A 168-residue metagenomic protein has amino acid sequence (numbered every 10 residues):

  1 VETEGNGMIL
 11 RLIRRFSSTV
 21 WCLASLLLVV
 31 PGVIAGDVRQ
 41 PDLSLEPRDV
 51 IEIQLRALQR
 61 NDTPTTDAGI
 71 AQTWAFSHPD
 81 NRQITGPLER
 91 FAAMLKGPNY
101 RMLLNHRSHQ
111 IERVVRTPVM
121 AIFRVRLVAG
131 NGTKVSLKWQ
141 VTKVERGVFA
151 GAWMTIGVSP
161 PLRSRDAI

Functional and structural regions predicted by a protein language model:
V1-R14: N-terminal secretory signal peptides that target proteins for export/translocation
T19-V30: Bacterial N-terminal signal peptides
P31-D37: Sec/Tat signal peptide C-region and signal peptidase I cleavage site
P41-L43: TPR-adjacent "capping" and linker segments in tetratricopeptide-repeat scaffold/adaptor proteins
E46-D62, Q72, F76: Short, aromatic-enriched amphipathic alpha-helices that serve as compact interaction elements
P64-P118: Short solvent-exposed beta->alpha transition segments
V114-I168: Exposed beta-sheet edge and beta->alpha loop/turn motif
